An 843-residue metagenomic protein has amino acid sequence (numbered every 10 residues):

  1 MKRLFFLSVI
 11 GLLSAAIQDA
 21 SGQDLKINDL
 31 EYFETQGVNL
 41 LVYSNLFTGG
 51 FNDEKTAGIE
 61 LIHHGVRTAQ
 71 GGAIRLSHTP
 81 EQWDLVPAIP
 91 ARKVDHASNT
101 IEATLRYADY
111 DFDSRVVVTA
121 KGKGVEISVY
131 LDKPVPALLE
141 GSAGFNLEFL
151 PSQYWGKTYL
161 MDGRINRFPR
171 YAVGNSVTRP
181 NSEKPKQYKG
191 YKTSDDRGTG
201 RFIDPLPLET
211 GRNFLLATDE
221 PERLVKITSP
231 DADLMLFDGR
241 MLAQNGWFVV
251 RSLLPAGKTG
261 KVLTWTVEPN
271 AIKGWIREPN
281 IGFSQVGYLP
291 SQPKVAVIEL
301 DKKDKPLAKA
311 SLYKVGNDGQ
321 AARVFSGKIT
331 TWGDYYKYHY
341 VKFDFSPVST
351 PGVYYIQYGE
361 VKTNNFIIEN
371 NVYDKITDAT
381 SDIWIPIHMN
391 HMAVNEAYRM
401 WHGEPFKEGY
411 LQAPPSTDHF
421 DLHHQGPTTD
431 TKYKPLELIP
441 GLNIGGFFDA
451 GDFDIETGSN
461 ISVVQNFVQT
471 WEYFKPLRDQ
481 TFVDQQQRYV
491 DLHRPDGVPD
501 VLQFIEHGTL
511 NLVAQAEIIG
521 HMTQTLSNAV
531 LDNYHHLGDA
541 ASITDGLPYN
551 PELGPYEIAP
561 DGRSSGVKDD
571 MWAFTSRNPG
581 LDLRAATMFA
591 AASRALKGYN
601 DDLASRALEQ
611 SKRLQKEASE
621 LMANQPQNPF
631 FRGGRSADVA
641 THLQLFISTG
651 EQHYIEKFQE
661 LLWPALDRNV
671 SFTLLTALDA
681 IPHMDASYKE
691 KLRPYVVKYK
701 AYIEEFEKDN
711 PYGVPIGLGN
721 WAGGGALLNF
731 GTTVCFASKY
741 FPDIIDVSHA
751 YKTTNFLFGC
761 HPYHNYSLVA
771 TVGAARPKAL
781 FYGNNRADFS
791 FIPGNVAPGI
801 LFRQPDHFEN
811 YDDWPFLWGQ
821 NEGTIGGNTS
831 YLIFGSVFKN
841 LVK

Functional and structural regions predicted by a protein language model:
M1-Q23: Bacterial Sec-dependent N-terminal signal peptides
D24-Y32, Y130-E220: Polysaccharide-binding surfaces and accessory modules of carbohydrate-active proteins
R75-P134: Extended, loop-rich substrate-binding clefts of extracytoplasmic carbohydrate-active enzymes
Q153-L160, G274-P293, T363-G403: Low-complexity, Pro/Ser/Thr- and charge-rich linker/hinge segments at domain boundaries
Y188-E222, V286, K294-G359, H388-I461 (+6 more regions): Aromatic (Trp/Tyr) and acidic
R201-W275, F838: Beta-strand-rich recognition/accessory modules
Y489-F504: Acidic, glycine-anchored loop motifs typical of Ca2+
N578-D582, A586-L596, A604-E651, W663-M684: Aromatic-lined, polymer-binding surfaces characteristic of secreted/periplasmic polysaccharide-degrading enzymes
